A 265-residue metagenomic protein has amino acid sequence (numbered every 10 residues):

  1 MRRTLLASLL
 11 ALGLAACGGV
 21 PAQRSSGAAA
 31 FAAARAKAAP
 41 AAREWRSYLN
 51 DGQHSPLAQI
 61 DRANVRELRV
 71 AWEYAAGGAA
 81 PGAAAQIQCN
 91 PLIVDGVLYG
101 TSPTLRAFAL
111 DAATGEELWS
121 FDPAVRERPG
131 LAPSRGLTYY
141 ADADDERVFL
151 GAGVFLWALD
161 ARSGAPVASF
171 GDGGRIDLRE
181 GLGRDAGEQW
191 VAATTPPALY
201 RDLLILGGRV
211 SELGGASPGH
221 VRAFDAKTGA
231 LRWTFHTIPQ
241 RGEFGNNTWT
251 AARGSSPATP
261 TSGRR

Functional and structural regions predicted by a protein language model:
M1-L6: Bacterial N-terminal signal peptides that target proteins for export
A15-A16: C-terminal motif of bacterial Sec signal peptides marking the signal peptidase cleavage site
S26-G82, E116-V125, A165-A186, A230-T237 (+1 more regions): Aromatic (tryptophan-biased) beta-strands that constitute blades/sheets of beta-rich domains
A42-W45, A84-R106, G130-L156, Q189-G215 (+1 more regions): Repeat-blade elements of multi-bladed beta-propeller folds
G164, P218-L231: Beta-propeller blade signature
Q240: Cytochrome P450 heme-binding "Cys pocket" and the immediately downstream C-terminal segment
